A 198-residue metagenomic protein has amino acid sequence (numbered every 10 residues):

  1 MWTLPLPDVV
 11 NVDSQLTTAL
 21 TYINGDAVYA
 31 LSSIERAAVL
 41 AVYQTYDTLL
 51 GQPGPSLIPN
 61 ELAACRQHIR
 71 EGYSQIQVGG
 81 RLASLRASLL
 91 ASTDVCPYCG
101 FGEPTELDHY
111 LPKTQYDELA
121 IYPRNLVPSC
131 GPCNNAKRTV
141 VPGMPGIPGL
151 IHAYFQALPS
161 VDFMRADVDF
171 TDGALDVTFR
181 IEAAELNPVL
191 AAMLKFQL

Functional and structural regions predicted by a protein language model:
W2-L82: N-terminal accessory alpha/beta regions
D26, I76, S92, V161-D162: Short secondary-structure junctions and interdomain/linker hinges
N60-A63, A91-C96, G131-C133, G143: Generic detector of short, locally flexible boundary/turn motifs and exposed helical patches
E71, Q77-G80, R86, S92 (+1 more regions): Mixed-charge, polar/low-complexity N-terminal
G80-A87, T114-L119: Short, intrinsically disordered, charge-biased short linear motifs at domain edges
L85-E106, C130: Short cysteine-rich loop/turn motifs with clustered Cys
P104-L186: Glycine- and acidic-residue-rich phosphate-binding/metal-coordinating active-site segment common to enzymes that handle
A191-L198: An accessory alpha-helical subdomain
